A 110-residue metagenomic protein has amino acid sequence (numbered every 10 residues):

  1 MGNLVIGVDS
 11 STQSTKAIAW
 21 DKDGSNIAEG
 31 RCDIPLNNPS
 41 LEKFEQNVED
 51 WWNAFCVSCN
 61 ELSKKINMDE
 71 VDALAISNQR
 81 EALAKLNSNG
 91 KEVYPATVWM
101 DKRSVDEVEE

Functional and structural regions predicted by a protein language model:
M1-Y94: N-terminal glycine/serine-rich phosphate-binding loop of ATP-dependent small-molecule kinases, especially carbohydrate
V93-D101: A mobile, often basic/glycine-rich helix-loop segment that functions as the active-site lid/recognition loop
M100-E110: Glycine-rich phosphate-binding loop plus the immediately following alpha-helix
